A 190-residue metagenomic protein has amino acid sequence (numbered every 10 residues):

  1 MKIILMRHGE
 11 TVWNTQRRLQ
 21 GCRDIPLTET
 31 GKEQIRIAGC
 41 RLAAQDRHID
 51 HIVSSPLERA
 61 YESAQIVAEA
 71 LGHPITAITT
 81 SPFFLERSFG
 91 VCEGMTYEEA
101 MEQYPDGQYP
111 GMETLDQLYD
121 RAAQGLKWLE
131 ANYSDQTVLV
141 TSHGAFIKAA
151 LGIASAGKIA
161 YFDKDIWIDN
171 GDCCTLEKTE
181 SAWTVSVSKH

Functional and structural regions predicted by a protein language model:
I3, E10-Y61, G111-A123: Loop-to-helix element that buttresses phosphate recognition and phosphoryl-transfer chemistry
I3, Q136-A145: Generic beta-sheet signal
T11, F146-I147: Short active-site segment of divalent metal-dependent hydrolases/proteases that encodes the spacing between
I37-Q103: Phosphate-coordination/substrate-recognition cap region in phosphate-metabolizing enzymes
R41, I66, A70, W128 (+2 more regions): Active-site catalytic microenvironments for nucleophilic, acid-base chemistry
Q45-H48, L129-Q136: Glycine-rich phosphate-binding loop signature in dinucleotide/nucleotide-binding domains
M95-Y109, A182-H190: A polyampholytic, Gly/Pro-enriched intrinsically disordered region
G157-T184: Domain-level recognition of soluble alpha/beta enzyme cores, biased toward histidine phosphatases/phosphomutases
